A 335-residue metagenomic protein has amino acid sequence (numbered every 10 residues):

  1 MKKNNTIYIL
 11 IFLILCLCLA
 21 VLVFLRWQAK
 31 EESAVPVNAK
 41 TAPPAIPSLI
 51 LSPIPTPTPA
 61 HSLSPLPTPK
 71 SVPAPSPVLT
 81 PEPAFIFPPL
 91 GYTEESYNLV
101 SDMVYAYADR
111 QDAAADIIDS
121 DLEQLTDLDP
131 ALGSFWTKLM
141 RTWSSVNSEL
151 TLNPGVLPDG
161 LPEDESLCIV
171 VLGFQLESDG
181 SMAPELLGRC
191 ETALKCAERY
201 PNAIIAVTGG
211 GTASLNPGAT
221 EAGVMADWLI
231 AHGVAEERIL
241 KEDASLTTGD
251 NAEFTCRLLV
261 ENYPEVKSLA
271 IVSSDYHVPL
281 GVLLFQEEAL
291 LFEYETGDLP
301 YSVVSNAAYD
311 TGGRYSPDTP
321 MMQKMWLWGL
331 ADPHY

Functional and structural regions predicted by a protein language model:
N4-P47, L51, P55, P65-P69 (+2 more regions): Extended hydrophobic blocks
L167-C168, Y200-I205, A235-R238, E265-S268: Loop/turn elements at helix/coil->beta-strand transitions in domains of secreted/extracellular proteins
L167-Q175: N-terminal nucleotide-binding beta1-loop-alpha1 segment
Q175-M182, S214, R238: Surface-exposed cleft-lining segments at the edges of enzyme active sites
A183-N202: Histidine-anchored nucleotide/phosphate-binding helix
G188-A193, P217-L229, L280-L291: Short, solvent-exposed amphipathic alpha-helices that sit in or adjacent to ligand/effector-binding or catalytic
I204-A206, A226-A244, L290-D310: A non-catalytic structural micro-motif
D243-C256: Short phosphate-binding loop-to-helix
